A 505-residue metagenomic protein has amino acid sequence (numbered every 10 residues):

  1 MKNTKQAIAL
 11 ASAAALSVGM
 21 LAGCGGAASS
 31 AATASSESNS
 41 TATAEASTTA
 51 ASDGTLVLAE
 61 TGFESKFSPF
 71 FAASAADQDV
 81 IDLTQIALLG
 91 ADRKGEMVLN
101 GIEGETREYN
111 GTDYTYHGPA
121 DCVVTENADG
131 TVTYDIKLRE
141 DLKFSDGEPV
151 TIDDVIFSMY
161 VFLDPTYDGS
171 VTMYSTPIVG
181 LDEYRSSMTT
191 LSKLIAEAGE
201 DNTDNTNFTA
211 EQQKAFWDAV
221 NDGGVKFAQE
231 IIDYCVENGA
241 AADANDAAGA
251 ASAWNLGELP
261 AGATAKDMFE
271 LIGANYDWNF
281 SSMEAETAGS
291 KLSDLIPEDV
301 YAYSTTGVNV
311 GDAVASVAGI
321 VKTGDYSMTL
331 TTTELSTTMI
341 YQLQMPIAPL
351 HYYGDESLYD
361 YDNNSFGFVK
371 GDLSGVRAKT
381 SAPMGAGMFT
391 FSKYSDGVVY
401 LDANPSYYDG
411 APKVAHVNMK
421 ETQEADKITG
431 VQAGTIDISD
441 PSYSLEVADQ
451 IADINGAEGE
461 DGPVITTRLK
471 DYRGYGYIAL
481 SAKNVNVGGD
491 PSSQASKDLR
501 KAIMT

Functional and structural regions predicted by a protein language model:
M1-A11: Bacterial Sec-dependent N-terminal signal peptides
N3-T4, I136-D168, G224, T306-V308 (+3 more regions): Extracytoplasmic/periplasmic ligand-capture domains
L16-M20: Hydrophobic core
L21-S35: Bacterial lipoprotein signal-peptidase II cleavage site
A59-D129, M384: N-terminal lobe/hinge region of extracytoplasmic solute-binding protein
E64-F71, G90, E96-L99, S145-D146 (+4 more regions): Short, solvent-exposed loop/turn elements at domain surfaces
R93-E96, D277, S281-A318, G324-S327 (+4 more regions): Gly/Pro-rich hinge or "lid" segments in bacterial periplasmic/extracellular proteins
D113, A120-L292, T329, G430 (+2 more regions): Aromatic- and charge-enriched surface segment that lines or borders ligand/interaction sites
